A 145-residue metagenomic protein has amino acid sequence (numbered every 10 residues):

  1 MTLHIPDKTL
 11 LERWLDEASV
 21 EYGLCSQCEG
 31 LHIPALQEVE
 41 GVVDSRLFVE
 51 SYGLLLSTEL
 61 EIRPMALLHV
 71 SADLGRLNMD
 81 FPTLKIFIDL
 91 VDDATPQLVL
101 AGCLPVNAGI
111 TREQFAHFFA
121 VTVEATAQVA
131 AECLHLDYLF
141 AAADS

Functional and structural regions predicted by a protein language model:
M1-D44: Charge-rich, low-complexity N-terminal segments
C25, F48-E50, D89-V91: Short beta-strand micro-motifs enriched in acidic
L36-M65: Long, continuous compositionally biased terminal/linker segments
L55-Q97, A101: Short, internal acidic amphipathic alpha-helical interface segments that mediate docking to partner proteins
V106-F118: A short acidic/glycine-rich loop-to-helix N-cap element
V123-Q128: Long, contiguous binding/interaction regions
V129-C133: Long, charge-dense
L134-S145: Short, highly charged C-terminal tails/helix-capping segments
